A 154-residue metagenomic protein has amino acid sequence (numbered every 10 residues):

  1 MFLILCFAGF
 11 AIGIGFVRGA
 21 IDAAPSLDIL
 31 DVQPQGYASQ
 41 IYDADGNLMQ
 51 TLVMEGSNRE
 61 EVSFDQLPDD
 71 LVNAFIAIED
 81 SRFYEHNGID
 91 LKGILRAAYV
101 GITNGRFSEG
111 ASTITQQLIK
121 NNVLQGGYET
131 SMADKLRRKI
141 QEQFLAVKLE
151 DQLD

Functional and structural regions predicted by a protein language model:
M1-Y42, R82, I102: N-terminal type II signal-anchor transmembrane helix that functions as the membrane-insertion/stop-transfer segment
Y42-D154: Peptidoglycan glycan-strand catalytic modules in the bacterial/periplasmic cell-wall system
